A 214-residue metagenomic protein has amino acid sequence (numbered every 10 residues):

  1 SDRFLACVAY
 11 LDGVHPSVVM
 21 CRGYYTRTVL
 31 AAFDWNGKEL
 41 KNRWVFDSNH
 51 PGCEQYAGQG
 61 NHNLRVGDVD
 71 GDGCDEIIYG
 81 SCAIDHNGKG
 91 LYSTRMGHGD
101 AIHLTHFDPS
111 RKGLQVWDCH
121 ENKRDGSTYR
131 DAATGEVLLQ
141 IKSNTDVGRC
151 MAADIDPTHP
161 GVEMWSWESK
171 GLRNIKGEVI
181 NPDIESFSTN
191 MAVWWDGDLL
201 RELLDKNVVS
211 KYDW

Functional and structural regions predicted by a protein language model:
S1-W214: Beta-propeller-forming repeat regions
